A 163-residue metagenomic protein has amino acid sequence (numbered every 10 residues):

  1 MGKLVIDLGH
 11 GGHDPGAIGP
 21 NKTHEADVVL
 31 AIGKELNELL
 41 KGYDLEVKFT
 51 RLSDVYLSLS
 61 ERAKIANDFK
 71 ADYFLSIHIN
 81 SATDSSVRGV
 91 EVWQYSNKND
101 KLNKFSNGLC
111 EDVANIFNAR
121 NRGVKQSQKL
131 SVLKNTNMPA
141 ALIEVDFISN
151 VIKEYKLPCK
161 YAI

Functional and structural regions predicted by a protein language model:
G2, A26-I163: Active-site-proximal helix/loop segments of hydrolytic enzymes
G2-K22: Short glycine-rich His-centered loop
